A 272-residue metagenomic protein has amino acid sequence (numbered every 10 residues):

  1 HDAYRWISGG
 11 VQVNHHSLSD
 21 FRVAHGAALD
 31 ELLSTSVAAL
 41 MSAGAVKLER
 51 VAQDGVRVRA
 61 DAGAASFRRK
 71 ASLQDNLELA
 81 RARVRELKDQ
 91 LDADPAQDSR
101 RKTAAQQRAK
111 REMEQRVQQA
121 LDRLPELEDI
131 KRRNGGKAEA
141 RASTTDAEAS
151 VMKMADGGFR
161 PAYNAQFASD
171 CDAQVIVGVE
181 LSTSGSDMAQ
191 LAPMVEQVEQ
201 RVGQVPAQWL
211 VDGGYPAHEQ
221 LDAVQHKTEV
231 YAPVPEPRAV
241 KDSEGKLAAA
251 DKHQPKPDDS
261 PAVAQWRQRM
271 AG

Functional and structural regions predicted by a protein language model:
H1-W6: DNA-recognition alpha helix
G9-G272: Anion-binding and metal-coordination hotspots
